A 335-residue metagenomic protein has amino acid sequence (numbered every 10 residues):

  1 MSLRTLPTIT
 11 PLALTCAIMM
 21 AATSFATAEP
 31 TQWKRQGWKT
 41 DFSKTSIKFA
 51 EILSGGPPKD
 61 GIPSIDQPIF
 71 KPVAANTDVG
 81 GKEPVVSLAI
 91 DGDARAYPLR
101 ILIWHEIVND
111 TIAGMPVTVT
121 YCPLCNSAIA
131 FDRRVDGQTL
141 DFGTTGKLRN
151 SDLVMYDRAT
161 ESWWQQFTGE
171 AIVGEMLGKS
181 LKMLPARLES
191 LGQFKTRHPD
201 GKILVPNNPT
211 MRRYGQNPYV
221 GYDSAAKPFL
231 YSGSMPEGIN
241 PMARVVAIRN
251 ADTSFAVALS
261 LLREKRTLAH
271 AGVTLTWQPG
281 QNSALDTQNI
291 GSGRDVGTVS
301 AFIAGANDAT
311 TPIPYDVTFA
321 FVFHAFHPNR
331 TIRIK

Functional and structural regions predicted by a protein language model:
S2-A13: Bacterial N-terminal signal peptides that target proteins for export
R4, F25-T27: Basic/polar N-terminal segments that are highly enriched at the extreme N-terminus, encompassing both cleavable
P11-A22: Bacterial N-terminal signal peptides
T27-K335: Mid-to-C-terminal functional-domain signal that highlights helix-capping/loop sites within ligand-binding modules
